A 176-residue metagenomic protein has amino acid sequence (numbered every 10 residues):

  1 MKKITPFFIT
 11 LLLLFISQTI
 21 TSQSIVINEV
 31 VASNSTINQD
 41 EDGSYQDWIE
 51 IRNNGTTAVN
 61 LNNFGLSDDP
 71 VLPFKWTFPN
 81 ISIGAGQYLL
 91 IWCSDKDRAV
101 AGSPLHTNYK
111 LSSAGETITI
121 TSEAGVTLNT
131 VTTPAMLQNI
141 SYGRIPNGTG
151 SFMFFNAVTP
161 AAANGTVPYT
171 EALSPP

Functional and structural regions predicted by a protein language model:
M1-I9: Bacterial N-terminal signal peptides that target proteins for export
I16-S17: N-terminal signal peptide c-region/cleavage motif recognized by signal peptidases
I20-P176: Intrinsically disordered, low-complexity linkers and terminal tails enriched in Ser/Thr/Pro/Gly with interspersed basic
